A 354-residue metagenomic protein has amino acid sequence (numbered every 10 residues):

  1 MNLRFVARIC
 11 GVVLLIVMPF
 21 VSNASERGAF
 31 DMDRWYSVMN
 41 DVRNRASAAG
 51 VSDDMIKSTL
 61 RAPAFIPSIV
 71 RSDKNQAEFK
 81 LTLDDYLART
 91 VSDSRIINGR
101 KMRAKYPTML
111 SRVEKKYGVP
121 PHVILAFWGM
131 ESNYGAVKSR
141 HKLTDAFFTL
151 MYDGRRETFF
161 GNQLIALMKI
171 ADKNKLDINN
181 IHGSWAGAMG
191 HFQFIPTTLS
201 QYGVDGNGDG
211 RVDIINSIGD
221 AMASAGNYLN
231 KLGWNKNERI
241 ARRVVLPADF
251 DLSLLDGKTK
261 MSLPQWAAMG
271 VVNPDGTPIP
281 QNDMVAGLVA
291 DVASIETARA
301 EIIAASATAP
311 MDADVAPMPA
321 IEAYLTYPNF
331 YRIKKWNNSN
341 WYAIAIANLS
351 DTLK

Functional and structural regions predicted by a protein language model:
M1-C10: Bacterial N-terminal signal peptides that target proteins for export
C10-P19: Bacterial N-terminal signal peptides
S25-Y117: An acidic, Gly/Ser/Thr/Pro-rich helix-cap/linker signature
D33-V38, W128-G129, G183-W185, I240 (+2 more regions): Tryptophan-centric aromatic hotspots in well-structured domains and transmembrane helices
A46, D85-S224, N230: Acidic/His-rich structured neighborhood in mature extracellular/periplasmic domains
A64-F65, E131-G135, A188, N235 (+3 more regions): Solvent-exposed loop/turn segments at secondary-structure junctions within structured extracellular/periplasmic domains
I178, H182-D291: Flexible, glycine-rich surface segments
P247-K354: C-terminal soluble interaction/assembly domains
